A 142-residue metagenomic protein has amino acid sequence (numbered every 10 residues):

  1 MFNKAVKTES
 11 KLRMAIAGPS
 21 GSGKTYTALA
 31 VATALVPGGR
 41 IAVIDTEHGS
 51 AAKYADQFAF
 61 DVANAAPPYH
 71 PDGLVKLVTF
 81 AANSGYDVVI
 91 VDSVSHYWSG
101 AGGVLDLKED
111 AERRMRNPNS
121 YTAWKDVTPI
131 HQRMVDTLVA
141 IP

Functional and structural regions predicted by a protein language model:
F2-S84, V88-V91, S95-H96, G100: Conserved P-loop
V88-P142: P-loop NTPase motor core
